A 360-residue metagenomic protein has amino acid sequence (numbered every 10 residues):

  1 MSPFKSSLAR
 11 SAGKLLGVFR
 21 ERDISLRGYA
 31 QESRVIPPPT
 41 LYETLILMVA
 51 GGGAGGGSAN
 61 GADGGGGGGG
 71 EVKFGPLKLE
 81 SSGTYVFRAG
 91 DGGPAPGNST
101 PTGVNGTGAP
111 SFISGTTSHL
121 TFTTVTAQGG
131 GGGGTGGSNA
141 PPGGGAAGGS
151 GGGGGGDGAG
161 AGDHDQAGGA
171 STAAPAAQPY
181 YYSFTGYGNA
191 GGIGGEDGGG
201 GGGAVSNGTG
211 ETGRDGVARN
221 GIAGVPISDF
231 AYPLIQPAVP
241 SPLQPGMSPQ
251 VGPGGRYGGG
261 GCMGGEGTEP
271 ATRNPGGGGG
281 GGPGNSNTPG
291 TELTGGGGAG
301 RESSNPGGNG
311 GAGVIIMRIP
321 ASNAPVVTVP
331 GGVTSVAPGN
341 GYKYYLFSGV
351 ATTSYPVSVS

Functional and structural regions predicted by a protein language model:
S2-S25, Y29, Y42-S360: Low-complexity, glycine/proline-biased repetitive segments and flexible coils/loops
S33-V35, P39: Large eukaryotic, non-enzymatic subunits of multiprotein complexes that serve as scaffolds/tethers, characterized by
